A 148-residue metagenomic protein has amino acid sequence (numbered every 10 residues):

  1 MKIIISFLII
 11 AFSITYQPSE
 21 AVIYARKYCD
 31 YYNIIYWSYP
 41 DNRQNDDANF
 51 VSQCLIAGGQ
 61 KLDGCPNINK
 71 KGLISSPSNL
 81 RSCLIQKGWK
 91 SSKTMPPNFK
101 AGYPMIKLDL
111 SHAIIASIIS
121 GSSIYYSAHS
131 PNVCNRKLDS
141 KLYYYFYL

Functional and structural regions predicted by a protein language model:
M1-T15: Classical Sec-dependent N-terminal signal peptides that target proteins to the secretory pathway
I3-F7, Y32, N67, Y103 (+1 more regions): Intrinsic low-complexity, intrinsically disordered segments enriched in polar/basic residues
A11, A21, A25, A48 (+4 more regions): A sequence-composition feature that detects small, non-aromatic residues
S13-Y31, Q86-K87, N132-L148: Non-catalytic ligand/cofactor/substrate-binding and regulatory segments of enzyme domains
V22-T94: Secreted/periplasmic proteins that engage bacterial cell-wall peptidoglycan
N67-C134: ...with weaker cross-activation on analogous glycine-rich loops/strands in unrelated enzymes
